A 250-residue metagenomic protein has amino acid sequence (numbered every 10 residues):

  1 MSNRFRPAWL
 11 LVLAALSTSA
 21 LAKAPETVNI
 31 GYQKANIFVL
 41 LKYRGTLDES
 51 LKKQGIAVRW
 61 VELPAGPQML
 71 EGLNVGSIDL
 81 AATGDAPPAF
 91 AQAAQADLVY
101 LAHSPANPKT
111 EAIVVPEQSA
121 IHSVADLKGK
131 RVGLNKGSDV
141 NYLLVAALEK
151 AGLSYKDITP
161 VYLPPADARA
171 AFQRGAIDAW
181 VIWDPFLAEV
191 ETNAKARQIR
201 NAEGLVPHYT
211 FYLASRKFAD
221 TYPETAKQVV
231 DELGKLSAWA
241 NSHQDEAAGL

Functional and structural regions predicted by a protein language model:
M1, L21-K23: Basic/polar N-terminal segments that are highly enriched at the extreme N-terminus, encompassing both cleavable
M1-W9: Bacterial N-terminal signal peptides that target proteins for export
L10-L11, L21: Leucine-biased recognition of intrinsically disordered, low-complexity hydrophobic segments
S17-S19: N-terminal signal peptide c-region/cleavage motif recognized by signal peptidases
K23-S154, T159-Y162, D178-I182, I199 (+1 more regions): Short, glycine-/small- and polar/acidic-enriched structural segments that line small-molecule recognition paths
A86, V161, A166-L250: Pocket-lining segment of extracytoplasmic ligand-binding domains
